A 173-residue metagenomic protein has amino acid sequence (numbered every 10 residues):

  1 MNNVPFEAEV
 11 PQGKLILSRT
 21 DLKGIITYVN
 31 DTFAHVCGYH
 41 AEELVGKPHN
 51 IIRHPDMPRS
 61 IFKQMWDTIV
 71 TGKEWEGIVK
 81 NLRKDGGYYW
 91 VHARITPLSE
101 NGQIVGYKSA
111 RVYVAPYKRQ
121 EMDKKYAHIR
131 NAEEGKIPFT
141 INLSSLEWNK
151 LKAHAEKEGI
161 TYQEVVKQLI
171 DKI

Functional and structural regions predicted by a protein language model:
M1-N2: A general sequence property marking short-to-moderate contiguous segments in secreted/outer-membrane adhesion
F6-H128: Sensory/regulatory domains in signal-transduction proteins
E9, L143, E158: Residue-level marker of regulatory loop/turn positions in helix-turn-helix DNA-binding domains and in histidine
A34, K152-A155: The alpha-helix within a helix-turn-helix
W66-V70, K152, K167, D171: Solvent-exposed, non-membrane alpha-helical residues enriched in polar/charged side chains
K124-E134, S144, Y162, V166: Intrinsically disordered, low-complexity regulatory segments
I137-L151: Short amphipathic alpha-helix starts
E158-I173: Short, basic amphipathic alpha-helical segments that act as recognition/interaction helices in nucleic-acid-binding
